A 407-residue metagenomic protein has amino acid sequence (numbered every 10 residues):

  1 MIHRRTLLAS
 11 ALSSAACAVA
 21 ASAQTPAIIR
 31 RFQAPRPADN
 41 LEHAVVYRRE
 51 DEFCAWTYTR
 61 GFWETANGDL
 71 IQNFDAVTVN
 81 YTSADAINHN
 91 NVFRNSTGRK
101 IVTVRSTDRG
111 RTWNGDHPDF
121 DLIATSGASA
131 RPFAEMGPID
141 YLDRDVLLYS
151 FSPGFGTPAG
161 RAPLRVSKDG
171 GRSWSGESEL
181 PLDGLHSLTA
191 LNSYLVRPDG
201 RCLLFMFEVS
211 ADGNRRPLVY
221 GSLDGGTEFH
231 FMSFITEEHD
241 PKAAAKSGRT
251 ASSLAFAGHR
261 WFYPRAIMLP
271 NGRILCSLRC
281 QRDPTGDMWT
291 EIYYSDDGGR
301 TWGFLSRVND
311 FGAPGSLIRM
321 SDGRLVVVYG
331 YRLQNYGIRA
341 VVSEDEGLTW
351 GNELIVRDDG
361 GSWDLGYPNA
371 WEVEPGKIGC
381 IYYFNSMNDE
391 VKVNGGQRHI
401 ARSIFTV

Functional and structural regions predicted by a protein language model:
M1-S14: N-terminal secretory signal peptides and thylakoid transit peptides that target proteins across membranes
A20-A23: Boundary at the C-terminal end of the N-terminal hydrophobic targeting segment
T25-V407: Asp-box/BNR beta-propeller blade signature and adjacent active/binding-site loops in extracellular glycan-interacting
